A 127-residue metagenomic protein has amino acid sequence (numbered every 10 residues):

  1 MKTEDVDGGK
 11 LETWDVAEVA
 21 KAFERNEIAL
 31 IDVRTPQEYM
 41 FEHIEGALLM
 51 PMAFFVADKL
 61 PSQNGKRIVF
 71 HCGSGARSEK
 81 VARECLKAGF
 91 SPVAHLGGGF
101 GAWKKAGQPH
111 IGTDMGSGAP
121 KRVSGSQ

Functional and structural regions predicted by a protein language model:
M1-A29, P36-R67, A76-Q127: Rhodanese-like catalytic fold shared by cysteine-dependent sulfurtransferases and DSP/PTP-type phosphatases
H71: Short, surface-exposed ligand- or partner-binding patches at beta-edge/loop junctions that are enriched in aromatics
